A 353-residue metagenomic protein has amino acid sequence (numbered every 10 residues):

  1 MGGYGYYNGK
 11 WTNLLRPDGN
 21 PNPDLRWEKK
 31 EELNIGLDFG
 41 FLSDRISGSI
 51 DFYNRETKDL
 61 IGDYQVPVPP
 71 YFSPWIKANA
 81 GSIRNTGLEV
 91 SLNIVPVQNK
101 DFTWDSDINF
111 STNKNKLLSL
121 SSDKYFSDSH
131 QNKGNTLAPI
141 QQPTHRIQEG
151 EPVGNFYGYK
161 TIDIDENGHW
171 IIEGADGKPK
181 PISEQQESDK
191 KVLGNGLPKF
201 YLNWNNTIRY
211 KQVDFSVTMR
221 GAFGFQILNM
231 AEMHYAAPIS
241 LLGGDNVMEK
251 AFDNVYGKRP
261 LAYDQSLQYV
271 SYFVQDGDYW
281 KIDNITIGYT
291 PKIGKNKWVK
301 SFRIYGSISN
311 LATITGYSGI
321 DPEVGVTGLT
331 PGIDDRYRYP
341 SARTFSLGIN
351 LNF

Functional and structural regions predicted by a protein language model:
M1-G5, R45, K114-A175, M230-V255: A surface-exposed, glycine/aromatic-enriched loop/edge motif typical of exported proteins
M1-Q141, V274-F353: Extracellular/periplasmic, surface-exposed regions of secreted and cell-surface proteins
Y7-F41, S47, N135-T218, R259-N284 (+1 more regions): Outer-membrane beta-barrel transmembrane strand signature
F52, V217-G221: Glycine-rich, histidine-containing beta strand-loop boundary motifs that form or position
S91, D165-N167, K178, V247 (+5 more regions): Intrinsically disordered, low-complexity regions of eukaryotic proteins
A222-S309: Extracytoplasmic gating/loop element in the C-terminal half of outer-membrane beta-barrel translocons and assembly
